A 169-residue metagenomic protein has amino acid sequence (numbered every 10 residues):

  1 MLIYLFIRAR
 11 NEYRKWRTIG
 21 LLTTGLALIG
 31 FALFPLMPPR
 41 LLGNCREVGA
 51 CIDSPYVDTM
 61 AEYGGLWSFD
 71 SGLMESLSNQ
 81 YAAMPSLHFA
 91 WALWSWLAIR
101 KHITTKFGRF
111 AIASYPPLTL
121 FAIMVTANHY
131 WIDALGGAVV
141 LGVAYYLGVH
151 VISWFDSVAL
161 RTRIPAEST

Functional and structural regions predicted by a protein language model:
M1, I7-R8, W94, T126 (+2 more regions): Transmembrane alpha-helix boundary/anchor motif
M1-I3, A90-L97, Y115-A122: Hydrophobic, membrane-inserted alpha-helices
F6-G108, G148, I152-S168: Membrane-interface loops
T24-A32, S114-M124: Aromatic-anchored segments of alpha-helical transmembrane domains
L36-C45, N79-A83, L118-A144: Interfacial helix-loop-helix junctions of multi-pass membrane proteins
S114-P116, T126-T169: C-terminal membrane module of polytopic membrane proteins
